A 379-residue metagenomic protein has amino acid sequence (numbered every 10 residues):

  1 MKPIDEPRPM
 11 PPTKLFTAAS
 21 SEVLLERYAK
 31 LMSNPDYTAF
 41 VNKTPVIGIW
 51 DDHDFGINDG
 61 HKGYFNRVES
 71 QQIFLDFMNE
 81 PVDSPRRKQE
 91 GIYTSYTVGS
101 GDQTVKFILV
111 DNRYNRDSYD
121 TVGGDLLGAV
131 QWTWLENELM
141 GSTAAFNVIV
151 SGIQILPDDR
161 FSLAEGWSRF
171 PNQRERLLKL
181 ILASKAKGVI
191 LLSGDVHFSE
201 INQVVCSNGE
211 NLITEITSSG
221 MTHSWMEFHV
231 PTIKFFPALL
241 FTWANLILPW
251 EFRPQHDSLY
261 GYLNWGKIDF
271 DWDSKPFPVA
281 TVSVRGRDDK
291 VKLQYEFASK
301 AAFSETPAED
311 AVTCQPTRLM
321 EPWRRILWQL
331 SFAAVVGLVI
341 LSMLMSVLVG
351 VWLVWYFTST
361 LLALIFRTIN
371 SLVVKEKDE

Functional and structural regions predicted by a protein language model:
M1-E379: Metal-dependent phosphoester/phosphodiester hydrolase catalytic core
